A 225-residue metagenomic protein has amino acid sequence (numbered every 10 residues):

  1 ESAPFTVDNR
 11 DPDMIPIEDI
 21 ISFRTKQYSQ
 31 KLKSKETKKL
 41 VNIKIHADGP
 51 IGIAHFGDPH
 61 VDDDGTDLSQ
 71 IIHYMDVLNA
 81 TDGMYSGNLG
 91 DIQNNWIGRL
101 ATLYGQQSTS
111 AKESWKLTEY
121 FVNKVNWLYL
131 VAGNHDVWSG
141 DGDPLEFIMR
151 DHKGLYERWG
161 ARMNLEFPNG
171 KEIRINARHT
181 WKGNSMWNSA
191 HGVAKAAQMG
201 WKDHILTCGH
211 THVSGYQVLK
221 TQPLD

Functional and structural regions predicted by a protein language model:
E1-H55: Acidic, histidine-bearing metal-coordination/catalytic regions of metal-dependent phosphoesterases
E36-T37, S69, W187-A190: Short gly/ser/thr-rich secondary-structure transition/capping motifs
N42, V61-A161: Core catalytic region of metal-dependent phosphoesterases/phosphodiesterases, especially metallo-beta-lactamase-like
N42-K44, D76, V193-A197: Short, flexible, glycine/charge-rich loop motifs used to bind or transfer phosphoryl groups or to couple energy/partner
I43-A54, R162-N176: Beta-strand-turn-beta hairpins that frame and shape the catalytic cleft of phosphate-ester-processing enzymes
H55-D58, Y85-D91, W127-N134, A177-T180 (+2 more regions): Active-site neighborhood of phospho(di)ester-bond hydrolases with catalytic His/Asp-centered motifs
L78-D82, G170, G200: Glycine-rich phosphate-binding loop signature in dinucleotide/nucleotide-binding domains
E146, E172-I175, W181-D225: Conserved beta-sheet core of the metallophosphoesterase superfamily
